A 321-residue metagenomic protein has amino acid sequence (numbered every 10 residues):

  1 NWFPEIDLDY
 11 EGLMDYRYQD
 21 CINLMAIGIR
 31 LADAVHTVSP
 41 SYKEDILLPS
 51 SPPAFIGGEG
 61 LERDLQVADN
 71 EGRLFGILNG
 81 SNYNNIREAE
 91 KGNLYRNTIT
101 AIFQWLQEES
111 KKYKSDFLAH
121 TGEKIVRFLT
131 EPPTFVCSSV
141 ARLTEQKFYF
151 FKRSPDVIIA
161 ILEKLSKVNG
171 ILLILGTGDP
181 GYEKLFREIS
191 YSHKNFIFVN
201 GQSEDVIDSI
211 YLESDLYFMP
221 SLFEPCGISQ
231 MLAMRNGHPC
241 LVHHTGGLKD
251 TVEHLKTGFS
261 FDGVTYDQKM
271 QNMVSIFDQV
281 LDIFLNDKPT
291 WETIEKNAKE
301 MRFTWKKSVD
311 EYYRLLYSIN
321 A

Functional and structural regions predicted by a protein language model:
N1-A321: Catalytic cores of nucleotide-sugar-dependent glycosyltransferases that transfer UDP/GDP/TDP-activated
